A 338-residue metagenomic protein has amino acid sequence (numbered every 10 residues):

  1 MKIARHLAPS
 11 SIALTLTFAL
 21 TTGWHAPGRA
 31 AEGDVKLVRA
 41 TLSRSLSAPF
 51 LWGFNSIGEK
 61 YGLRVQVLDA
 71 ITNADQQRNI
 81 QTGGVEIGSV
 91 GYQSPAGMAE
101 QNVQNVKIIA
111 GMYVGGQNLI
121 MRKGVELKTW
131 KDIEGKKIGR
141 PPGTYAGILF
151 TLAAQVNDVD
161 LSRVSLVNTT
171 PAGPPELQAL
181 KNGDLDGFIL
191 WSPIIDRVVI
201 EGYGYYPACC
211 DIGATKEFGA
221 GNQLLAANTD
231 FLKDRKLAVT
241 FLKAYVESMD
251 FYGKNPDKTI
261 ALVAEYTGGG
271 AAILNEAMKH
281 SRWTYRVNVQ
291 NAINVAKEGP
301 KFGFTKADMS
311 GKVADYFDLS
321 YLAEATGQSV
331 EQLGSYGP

Functional and structural regions predicted by a protein language model:
M1-I12: Bacterial N-terminal signal peptides that target proteins for export
S10-G23: Bacterial N-terminal signal peptides
G23-A30: Sec/Tat signal peptide C-region and signal peptidase I cleavage site
A30-A172, N182, D186-S192, A208-C209: Short, glycine-/small- and polar/acidic-enriched structural segments that line small-molecule recognition paths
K60, D211-F218, R282-V289, G311: Short, solvent-exposed loop/beta-turn-alpha elements that line the ligand-binding surface or hinge of extracytoplasmic
Q93-S94, A172-V263: Pocket-lining segment of extracytoplasmic ligand-binding domains
K233-D308: Secondary-structure end/capping motifs
F302-P338: Conserved C-terminal helix/tail region of periplasmic/extracytoplasmic solute-binding proteins
